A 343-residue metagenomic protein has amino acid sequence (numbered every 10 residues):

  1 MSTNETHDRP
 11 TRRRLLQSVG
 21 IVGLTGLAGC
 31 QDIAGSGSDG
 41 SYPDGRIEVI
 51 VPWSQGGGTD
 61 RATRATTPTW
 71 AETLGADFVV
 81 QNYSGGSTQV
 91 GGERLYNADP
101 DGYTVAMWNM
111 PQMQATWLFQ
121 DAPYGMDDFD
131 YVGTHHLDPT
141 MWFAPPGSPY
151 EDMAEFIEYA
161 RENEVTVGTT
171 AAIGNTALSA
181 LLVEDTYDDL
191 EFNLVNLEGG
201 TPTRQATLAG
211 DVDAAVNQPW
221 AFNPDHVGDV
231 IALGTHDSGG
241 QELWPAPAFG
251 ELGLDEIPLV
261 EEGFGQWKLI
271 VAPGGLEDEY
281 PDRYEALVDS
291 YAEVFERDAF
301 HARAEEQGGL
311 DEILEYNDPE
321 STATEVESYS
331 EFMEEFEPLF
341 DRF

Functional and structural regions predicted by a protein language model:
T3-V22: N-terminal secretory signal peptides and thylakoid transit peptides that target proteins across membranes
G26-G29: C-terminal motif of bacterial Sec signal peptides marking the signal peptidase cleavage site
Q31-D128, D185-V216, A221-P224, D298 (+2 more regions): N-terminal (or domain-start) structured segment
W70, R94-G102, W117-P202, K268-A302: Hinge/capping helix and adjacent helix->loop/strand transition within the periplasmic-binding protein
M110-Q112, L137, G147, P219-W220 (+1 more regions): Solvent-exposed coil/turn segments that connect beta secondary-structure elements in extracytoplasmic/periplasmic
I157, G168-P247, S330: Ligand-binding pocket segment of bilobal, Venus flytrap-like solute-binding proteins
A221-A302, T324-E331, E335, F343: C-terminal lobe and pocket-closing loops of periplasmic/extracytoplasmic Venus-flytrap solute-binding proteins
E305-V326: Surface-exposed aromatic
